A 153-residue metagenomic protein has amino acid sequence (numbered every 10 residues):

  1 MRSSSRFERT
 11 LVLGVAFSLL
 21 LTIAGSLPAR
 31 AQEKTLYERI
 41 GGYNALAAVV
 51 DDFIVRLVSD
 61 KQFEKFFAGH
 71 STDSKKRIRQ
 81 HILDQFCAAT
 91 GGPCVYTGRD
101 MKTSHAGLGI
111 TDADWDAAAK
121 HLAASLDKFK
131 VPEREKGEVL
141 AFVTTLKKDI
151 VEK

Functional and structural regions predicted by a protein language model:
M1-E8: N-terminal secretory signal peptides that target proteins for export/translocation
S3, T22-S26, A141: A general, composition-driven signal for non-globular sequence regions
E8-R9, T22, R30: Low-complexity, intrinsically disordered segments with a bias for serine/threonine
V12-A24: Bacterial N-terminal signal peptides
L27-K153: Core of compact, soluble alpha-helical bundle domains
